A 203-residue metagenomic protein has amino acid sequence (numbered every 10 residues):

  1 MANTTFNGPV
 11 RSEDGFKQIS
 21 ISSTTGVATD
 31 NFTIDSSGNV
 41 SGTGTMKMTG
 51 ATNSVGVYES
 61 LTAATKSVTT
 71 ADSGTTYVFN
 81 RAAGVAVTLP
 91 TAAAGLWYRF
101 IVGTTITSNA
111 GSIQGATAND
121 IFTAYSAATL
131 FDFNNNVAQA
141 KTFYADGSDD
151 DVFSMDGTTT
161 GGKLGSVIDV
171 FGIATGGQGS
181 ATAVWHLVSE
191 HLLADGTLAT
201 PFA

Functional and structural regions predicted by a protein language model:
M1, F32-T33, V85-T88, V152-T159: Short aromatic-glycine motifs in intrinsically disordered, low-complexity regions
M1-D72, S108-A110: Intrinsic low-complexity, repeat-rich intrinsically disordered segments enriched in small/flexible residues
V10, G26, V102-T105, T158-G165: Sequence/structural signature of small/polar-enriched beta-strand/turn repeats that build beta-strand-rich repeat
S37, G74, A82, K163-V167: Tight coil/turn sites that cap or link beta-strands
T45-Y144, T175-A203: Exposed extracellular interaction/assembly regions and N-terminal maturation sites
A138-S166: Structured beta-strand segments within beta-sheet-rich domains
